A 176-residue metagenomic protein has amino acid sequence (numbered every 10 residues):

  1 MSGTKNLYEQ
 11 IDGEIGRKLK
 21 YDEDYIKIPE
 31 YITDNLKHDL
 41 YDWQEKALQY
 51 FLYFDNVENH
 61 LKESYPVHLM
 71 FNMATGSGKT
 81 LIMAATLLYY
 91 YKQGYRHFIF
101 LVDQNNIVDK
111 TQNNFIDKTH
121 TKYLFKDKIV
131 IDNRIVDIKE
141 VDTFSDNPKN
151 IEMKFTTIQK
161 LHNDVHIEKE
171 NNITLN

Functional and structural regions predicted by a protein language model:
M1-N176: RecA-like P-loop NTPase motor core of helicase/translocase proteins
